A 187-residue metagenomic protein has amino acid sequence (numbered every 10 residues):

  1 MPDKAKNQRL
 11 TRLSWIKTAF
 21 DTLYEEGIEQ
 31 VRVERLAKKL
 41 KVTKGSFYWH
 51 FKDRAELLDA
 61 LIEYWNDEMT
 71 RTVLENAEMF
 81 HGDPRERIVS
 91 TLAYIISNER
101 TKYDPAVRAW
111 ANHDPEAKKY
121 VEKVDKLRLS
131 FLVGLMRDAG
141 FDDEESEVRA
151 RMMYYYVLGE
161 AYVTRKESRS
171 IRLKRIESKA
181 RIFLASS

Functional and structural regions predicted by a protein language model:
M1-L10: N-terminal intrinsically disordered/low-complexity leader segments
S14, T18, T22-E56, A60: Helix-turn-helix
S14, T18-E26, T72-N76, V107 (+1 more regions): Solvent-exposed, amphipathic alpha-helical segments
A60, L74-T101, M153: Hydrophobic alpha-helical connector segments
E63-T70: Short, basic, alpha-helical segments at the C-terminal edge of helix-turn-helix-like DNA-binding modules
T70, N98-P105, P115-G140, E144 (+1 more regions): Amphipathic alpha-helical packing segments from all-alpha helical-bundle domains
L74, L92-A93, R108-A109, V133-R137: Amphipathic alpha-helical segments within well-ordered protein domains
K118, E122, R137-S187: Hydrophobic/aromatic-rich alpha-helical bundle segments in the mid-to-C-terminal region
